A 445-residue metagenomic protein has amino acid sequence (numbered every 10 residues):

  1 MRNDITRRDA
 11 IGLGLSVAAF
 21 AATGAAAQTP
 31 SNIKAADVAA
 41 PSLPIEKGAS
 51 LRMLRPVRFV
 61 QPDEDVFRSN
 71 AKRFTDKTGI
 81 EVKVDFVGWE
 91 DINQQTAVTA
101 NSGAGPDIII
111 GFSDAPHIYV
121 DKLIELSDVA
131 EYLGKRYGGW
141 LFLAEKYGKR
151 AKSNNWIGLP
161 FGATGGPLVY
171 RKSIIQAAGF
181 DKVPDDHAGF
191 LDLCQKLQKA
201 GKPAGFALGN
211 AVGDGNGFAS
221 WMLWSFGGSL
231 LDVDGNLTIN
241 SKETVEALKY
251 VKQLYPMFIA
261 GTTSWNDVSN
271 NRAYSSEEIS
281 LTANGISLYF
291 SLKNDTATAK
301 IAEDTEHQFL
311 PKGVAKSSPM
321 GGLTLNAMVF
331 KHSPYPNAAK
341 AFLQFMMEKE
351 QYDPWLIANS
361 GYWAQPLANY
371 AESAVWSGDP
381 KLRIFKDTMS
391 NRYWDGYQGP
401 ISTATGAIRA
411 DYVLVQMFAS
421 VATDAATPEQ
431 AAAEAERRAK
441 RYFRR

Functional and structural regions predicted by a protein language model:
M1-V17: N-terminal secretory signal peptides and thylakoid transit peptides that target proteins across membranes
T29-I45, F112-G165, L191, A302-Q308: Hinge/lid segment of periplasmic solute-binding proteins
A36-V38, L43-I45, D114-H117, S287-A302 (+2 more regions): C-terminal lobe and pocket-closing loops of periplasmic/extracytoplasmic Venus-flytrap solute-binding proteins
S42, V98, P106-D107, L133-I174 (+3 more regions): A structural signal for short loop-to-beta-strand junctions that line the ligand-binding cleft of periplasmic/secreted
G48-F59, V82-D85, I108: Short, well-ordered beta-strand elements
S69-L141, S173-D185, A273, E277-L281 (+1 more regions): Extracytoplasmic "Venus flytrap"/periplasmic binding protein-like
G148-F161, G166, L191-L237, I279: Extracytoplasmic/periplasmic solute-binding protein
L193-L197, D234-T263, L310: Glycine-centered hinge/linker elements that transmit conformational signals in sensory and ligand-binding systems
